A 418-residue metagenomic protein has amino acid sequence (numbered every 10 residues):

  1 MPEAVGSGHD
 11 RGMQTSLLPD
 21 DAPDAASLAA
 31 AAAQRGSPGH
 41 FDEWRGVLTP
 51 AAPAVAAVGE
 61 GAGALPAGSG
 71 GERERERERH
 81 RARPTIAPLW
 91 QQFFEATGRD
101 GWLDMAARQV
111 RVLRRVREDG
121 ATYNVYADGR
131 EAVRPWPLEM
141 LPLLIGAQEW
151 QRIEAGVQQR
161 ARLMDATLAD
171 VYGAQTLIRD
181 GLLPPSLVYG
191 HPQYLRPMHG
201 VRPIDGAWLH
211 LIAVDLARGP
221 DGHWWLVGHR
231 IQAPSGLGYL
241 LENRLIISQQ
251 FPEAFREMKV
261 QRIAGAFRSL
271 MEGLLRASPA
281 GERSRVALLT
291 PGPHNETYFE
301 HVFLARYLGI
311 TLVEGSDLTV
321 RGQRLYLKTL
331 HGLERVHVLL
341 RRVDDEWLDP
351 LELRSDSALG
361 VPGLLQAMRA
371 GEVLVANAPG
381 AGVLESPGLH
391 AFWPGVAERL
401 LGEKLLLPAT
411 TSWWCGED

Functional and structural regions predicted by a protein language model:
P2-D418: Preference for protein termini
